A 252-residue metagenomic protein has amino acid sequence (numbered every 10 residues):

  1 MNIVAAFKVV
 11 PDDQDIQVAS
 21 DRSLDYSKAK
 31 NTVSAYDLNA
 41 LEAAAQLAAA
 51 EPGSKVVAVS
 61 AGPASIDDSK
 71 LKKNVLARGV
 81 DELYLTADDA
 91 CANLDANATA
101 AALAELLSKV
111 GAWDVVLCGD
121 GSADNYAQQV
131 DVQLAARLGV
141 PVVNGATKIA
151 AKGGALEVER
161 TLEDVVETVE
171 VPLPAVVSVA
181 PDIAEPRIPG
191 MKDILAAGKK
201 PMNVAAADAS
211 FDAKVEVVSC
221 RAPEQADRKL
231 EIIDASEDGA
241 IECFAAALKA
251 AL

Functional and structural regions predicted by a protein language model:
M1-L252: N-terminal glycine-rich FAD/FM-binding segment characteristic of electron-transfer flavoproteins
